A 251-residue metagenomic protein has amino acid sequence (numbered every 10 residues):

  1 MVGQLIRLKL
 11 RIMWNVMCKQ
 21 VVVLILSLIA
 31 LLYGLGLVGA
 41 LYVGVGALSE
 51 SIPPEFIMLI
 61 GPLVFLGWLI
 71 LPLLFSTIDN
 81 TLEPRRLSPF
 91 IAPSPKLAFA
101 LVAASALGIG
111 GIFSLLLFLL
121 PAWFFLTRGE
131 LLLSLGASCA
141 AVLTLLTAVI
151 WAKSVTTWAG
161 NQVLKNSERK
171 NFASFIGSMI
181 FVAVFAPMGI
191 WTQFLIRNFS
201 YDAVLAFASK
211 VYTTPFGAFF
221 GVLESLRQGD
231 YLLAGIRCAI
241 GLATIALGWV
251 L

Functional and structural regions predicted by a protein language model:
M1-P84, P93-L251: Hydrophobic alpha-helical transmembrane segments of membrane proteins
